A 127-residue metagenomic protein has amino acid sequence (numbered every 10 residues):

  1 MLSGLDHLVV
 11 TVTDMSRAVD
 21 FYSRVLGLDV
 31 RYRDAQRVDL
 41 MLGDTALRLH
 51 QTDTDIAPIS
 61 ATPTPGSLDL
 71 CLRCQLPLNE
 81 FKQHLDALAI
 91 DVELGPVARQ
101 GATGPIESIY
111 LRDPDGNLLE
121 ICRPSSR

Functional and structural regions predicted by a protein language model:
M1-L5, D29-Q75, K82-R112, P124-R127: Vicinal oxygen chelate
V9, S16: Conserved catalytic core of two-component sensor histidine kinases
A18-S23, L85, G116: Conserved active-site tyrosine of GNAT-family acetyltransferases
L118-I121: Short glycine-/small-residue motifs
